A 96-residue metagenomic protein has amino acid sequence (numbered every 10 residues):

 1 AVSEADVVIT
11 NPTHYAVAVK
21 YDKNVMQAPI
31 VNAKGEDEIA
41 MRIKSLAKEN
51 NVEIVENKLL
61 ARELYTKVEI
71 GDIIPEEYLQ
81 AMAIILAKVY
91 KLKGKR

Functional and structural regions predicted by a protein language model:
A1-N57, A61-R62, T66: Helical hairpin unit composed of two closely spaced alpha helices linked by a short loop
T66-R96: Short, charged, intrinsically disordered terminal tails
